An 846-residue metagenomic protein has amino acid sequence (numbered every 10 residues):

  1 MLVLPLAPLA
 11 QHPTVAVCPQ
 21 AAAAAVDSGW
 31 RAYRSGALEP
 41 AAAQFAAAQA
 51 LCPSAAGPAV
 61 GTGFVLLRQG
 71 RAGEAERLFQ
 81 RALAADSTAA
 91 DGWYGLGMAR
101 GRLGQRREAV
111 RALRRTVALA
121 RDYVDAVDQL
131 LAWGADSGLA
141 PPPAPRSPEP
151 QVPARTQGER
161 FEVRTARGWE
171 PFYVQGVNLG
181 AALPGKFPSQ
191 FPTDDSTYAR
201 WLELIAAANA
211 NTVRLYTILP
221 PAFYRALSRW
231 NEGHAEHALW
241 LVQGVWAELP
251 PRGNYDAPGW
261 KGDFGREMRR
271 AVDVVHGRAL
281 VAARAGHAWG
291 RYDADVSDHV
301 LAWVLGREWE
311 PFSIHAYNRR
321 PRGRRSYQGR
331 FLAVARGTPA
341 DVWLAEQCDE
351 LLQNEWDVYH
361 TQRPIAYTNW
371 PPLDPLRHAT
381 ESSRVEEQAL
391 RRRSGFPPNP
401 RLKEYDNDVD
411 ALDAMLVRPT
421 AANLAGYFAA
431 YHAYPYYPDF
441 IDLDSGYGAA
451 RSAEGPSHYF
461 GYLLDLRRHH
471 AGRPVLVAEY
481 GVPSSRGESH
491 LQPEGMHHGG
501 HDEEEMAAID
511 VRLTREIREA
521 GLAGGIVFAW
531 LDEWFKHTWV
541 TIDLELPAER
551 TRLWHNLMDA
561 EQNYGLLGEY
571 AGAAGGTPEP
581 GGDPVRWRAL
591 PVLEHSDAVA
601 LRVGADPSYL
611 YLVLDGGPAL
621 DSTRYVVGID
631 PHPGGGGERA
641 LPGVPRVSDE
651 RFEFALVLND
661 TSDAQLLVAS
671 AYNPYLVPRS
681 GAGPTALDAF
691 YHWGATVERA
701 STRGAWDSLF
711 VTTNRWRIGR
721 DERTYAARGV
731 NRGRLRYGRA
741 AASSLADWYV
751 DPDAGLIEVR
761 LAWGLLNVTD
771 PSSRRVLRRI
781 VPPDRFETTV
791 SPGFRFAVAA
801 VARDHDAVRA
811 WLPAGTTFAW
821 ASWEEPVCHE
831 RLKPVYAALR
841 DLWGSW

Functional and structural regions predicted by a protein language model:
R34-S35, R68-Q69, R102, A132-S137: Register position in tetratricopeptide repeats
R146-E232: Active-site-adjacent substrate/metal-binding segments within catalytic domains of carbohydrate-active enzymes
D194-R266, C348, L352-V358, S452-A453: Aromatic-lined substrate-binding rim segments of carbohydrate-active enzymes
V272-L301, R307-M496: Noncatalytic carbohydrate-binding groove/subsite architecture in carbohydrate-active enzymes
H490-G495, E505, E516-A523, V527-P591 (+2 more regions): Aromatic-rich peripheral "rim/lid" segments of glycoside hydrolase catalytic domains that contact and position glycan
V592-R717, S773-R803: Surface-exposed, glycine/proline- and aromatic-rich loop segments on solvent-exposed faces across compartments
